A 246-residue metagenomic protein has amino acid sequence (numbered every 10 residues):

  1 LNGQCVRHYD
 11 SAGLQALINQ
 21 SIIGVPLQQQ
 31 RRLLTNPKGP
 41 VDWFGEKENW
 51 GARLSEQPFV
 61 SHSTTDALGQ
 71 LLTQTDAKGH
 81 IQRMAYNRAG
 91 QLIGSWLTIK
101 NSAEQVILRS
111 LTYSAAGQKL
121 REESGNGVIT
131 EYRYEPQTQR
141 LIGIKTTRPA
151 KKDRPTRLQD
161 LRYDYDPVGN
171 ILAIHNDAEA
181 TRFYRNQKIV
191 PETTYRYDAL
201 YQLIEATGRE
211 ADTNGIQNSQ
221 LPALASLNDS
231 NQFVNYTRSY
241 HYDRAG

Functional and structural regions predicted by a protein language model:
L1-G246: Beta-strand elements of repeat-based all-beta scaffolds
